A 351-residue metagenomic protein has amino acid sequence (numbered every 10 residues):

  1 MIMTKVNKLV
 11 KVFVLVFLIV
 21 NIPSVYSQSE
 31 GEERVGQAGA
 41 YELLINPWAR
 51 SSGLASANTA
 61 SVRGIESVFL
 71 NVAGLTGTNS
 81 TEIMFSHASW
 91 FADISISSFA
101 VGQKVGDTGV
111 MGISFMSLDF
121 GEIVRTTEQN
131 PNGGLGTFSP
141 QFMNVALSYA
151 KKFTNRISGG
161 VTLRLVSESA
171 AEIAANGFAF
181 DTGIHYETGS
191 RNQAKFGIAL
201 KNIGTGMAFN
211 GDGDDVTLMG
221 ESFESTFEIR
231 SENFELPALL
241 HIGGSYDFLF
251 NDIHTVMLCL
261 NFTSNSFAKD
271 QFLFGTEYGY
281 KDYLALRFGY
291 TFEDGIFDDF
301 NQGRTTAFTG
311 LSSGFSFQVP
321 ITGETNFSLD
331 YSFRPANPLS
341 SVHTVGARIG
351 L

Functional and structural regions predicted by a protein language model:
M1-I2, V20, A146, K152: A detector of low-complexity, intrinsically disordered, Ser/Thr/Gly/Pro/Ala-rich segments
I2-F13: Bacterial N-terminal signal peptides that target proteins for export
V12-N21: Bacterial N-terminal signal peptides
I22-S27: Sec/Tat signal peptide C-region and signal peptidase I cleavage site
Q28-L351: Subset of outer-membrane beta-barrel
